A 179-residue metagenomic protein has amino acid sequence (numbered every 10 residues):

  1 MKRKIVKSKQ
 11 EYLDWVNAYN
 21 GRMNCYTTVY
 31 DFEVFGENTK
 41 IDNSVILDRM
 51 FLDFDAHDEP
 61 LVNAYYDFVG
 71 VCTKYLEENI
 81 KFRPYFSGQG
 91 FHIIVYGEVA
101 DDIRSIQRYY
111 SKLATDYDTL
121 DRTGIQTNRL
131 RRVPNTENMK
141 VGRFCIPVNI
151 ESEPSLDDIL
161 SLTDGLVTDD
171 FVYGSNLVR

Functional and structural regions predicted by a protein language model:
M1-Q89, V95-Y109, T115, R131 (+1 more regions): Signature for HUH/AEP ssDNA processing cores
L61-Y65, I93-V95, R104-I106, T136 (+3 more regions): Generic local-structure boundary detector
D118-R179: Long, low-complexity, charged/polar intrinsically disordered accessory regions
